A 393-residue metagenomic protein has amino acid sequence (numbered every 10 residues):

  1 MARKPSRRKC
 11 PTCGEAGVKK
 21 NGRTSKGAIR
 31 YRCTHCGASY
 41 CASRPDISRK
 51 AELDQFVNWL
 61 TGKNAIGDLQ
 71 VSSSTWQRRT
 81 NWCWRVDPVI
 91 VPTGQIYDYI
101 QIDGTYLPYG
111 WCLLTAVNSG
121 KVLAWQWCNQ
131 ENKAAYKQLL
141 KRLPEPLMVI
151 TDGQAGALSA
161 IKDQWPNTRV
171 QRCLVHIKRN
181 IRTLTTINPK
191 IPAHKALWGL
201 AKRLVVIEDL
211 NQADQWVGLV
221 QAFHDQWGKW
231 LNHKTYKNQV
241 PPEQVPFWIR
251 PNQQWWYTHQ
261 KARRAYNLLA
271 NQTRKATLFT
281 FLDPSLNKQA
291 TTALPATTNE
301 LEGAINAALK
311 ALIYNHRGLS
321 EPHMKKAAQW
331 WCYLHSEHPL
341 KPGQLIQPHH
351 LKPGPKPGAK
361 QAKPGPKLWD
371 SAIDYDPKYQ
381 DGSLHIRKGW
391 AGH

Functional and structural regions predicted by a protein language model:
M1-R8: A broadly conserved sequence feature marking short terminus-proximal activation segments in nucleic acid-centric
A2, A28, R32, S39 (+1 more regions): RNase H-like nuclease fold core
C10-C13, C33: Short cysteine-rich clusters marking metal-coordination/redox-active sites
E15-K19, C41: Short functional micro-motifs and their immediate structural scaffolds
K20-R30: Short linker/helix segments within small regulatory modules
R30, G37, C41-E52, M148-T151 (+2 more regions): Acidic/histidine-rich catalytic cores and adjacent linkers of DNA breakage/strand-transfer/modification proteins
I47-K63: Short, amphipathic alpha-helical "recognition" segments used to contact nucleic acids or chromatin
D152-A201: Conserved beta-strand -> loop -> alpha-helix junction used to position metal-binding or nucleic-acid-contacting
